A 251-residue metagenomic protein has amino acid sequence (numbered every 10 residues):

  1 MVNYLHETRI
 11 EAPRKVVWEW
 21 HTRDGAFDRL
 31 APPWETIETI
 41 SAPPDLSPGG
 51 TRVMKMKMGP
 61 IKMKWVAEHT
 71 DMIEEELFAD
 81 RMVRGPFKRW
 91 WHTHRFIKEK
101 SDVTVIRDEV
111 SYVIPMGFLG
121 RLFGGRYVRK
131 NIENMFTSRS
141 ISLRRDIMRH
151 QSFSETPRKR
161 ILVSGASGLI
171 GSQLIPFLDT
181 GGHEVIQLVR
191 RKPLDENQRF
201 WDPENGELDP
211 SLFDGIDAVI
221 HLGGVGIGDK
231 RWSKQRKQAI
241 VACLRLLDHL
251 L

Functional and structural regions predicted by a protein language model:
M1-S47: Hydrophobic ligand-binding cavity/cleft-lining segments
N3-L5, K62-V66, R89-H92: Short, surface-exposed coil-to-beta transition loops
D28, E38-P86, S101, V105: Glycine-rich portal/gate segments that line the openings of hydrophobic small-molecule binding cavities
A79-E133: Beta-strand/loop substructures that line and gate deep hydrophobic ligand-binding cavities in soluble
M116-P157: A conserved amphipathic terminal alpha-helix motif
I161-G181: N-terminal Rossmann NAD(P)H-binding glycine-rich loop of SDR-like oxidoreductase domains
L188-K192, P203: N-terminal Rossmann-fold cofactor-binding loop
R199-L247: NAD(P)H-binding glycine-rich loop region in Rossmannoid oxidoreductase-like domains and their noncatalytic homologs
